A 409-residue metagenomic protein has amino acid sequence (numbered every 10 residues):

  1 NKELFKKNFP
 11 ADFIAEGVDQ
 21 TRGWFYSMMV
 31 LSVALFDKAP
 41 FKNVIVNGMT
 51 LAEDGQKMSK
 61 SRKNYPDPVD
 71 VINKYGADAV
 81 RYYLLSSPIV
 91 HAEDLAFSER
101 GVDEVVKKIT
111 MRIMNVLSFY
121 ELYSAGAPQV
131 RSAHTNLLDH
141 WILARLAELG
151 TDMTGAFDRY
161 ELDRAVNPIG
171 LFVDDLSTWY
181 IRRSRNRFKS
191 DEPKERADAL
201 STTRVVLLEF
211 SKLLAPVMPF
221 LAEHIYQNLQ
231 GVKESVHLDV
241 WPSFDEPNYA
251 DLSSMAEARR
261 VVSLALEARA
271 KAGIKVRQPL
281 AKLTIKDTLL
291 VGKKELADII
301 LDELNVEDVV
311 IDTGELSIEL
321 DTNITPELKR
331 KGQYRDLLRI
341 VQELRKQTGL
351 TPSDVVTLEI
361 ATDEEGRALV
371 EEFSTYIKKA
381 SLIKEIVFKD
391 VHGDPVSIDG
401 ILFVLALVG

Functional and structural regions predicted by a protein language model:
N1-F13, L31: Internal mixed beta-strand/loop scaffold within catalytic domains of large alpha/beta enzymes
K6, L35-A77, E93-F97, G101-G409: Feature 926 captures the class I aminoacyl-tRNA synthetase adenylation module centered on the KMSKS loop
I14-W24: N-terminal catalytic cores of NTP/NDP-binding nucleotidyl/phosphoryl-transfer enzymes
R22-S27, L171: Conserved, well-structured core segments
F25-A34, L84: Short Ser/Thr-interspersed hydrophobic loop/turn segments at strand-loop and sheet-helix junctions that line or gate
P68-V69, Y82, S86: Short turn/helix-capping motifs enriched in Asx and small/polar residues
